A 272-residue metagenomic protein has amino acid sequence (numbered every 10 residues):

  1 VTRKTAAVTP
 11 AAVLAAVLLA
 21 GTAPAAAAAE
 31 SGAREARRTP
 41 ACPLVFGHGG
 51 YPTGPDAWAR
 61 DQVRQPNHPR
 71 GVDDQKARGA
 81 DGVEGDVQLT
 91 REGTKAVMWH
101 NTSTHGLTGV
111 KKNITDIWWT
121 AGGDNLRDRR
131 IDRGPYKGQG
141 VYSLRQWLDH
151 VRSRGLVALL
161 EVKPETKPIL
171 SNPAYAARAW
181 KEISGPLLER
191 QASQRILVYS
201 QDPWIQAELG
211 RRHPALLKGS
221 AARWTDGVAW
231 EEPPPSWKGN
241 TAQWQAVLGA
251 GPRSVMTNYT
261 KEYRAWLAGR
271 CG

Functional and structural regions predicted by a protein language model:
V1-E30: Secretory targeting and sorting signals
T9-P10, A27-G272: Phosphate-group recognition and catalysis centered on beta-loop-alpha active-site segments
